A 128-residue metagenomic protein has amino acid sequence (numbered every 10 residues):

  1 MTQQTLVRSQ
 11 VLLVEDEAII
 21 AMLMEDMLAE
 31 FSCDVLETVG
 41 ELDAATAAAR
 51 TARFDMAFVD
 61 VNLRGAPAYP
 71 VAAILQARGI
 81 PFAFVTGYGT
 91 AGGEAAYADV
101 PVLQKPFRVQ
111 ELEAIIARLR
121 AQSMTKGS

Functional and structural regions predicted by a protein language model:
M1-Q10, R108-S128: Non-catalytic signal-transmission and effector/linker regions of two-component phosphorelay proteins
E15: Conserved acidic carboxylate
A18-E37: Two-component/phosphorelay signaling modules centered on CheY-like receiver
T38-M56: Acidic, metal-coordinating helix/loop segments flanking the phosphotransfer/catalytic sites of two-component signaling
D60: Active-site residues of response regulator receiver
P67-P70: Acidic catalytic/metal-coordinating carboxylates
A83-V85: Hydrophobic/aromatic residues positioned on beta-strands within the core alpha/beta folds
K105: A Lys-centered signature of the CheY-like receiver
